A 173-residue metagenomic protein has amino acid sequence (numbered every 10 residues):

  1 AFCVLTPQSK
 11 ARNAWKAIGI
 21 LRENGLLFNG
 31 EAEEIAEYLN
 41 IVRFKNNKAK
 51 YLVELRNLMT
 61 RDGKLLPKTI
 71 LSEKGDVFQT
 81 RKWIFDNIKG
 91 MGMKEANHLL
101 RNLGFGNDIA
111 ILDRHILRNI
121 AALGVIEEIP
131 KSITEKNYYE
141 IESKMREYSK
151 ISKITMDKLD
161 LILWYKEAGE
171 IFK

Functional and structural regions predicted by a protein language model:
A1-P7, E54-N57, R101, D160-A168: Short, hydrophobic/amphipathic alpha-helical patches that form generic packing surfaces within helical domains
A1-V4, L21, L39, E142-S152: Amphipathic alpha-helical segments that form the core helices of the histone-fold
C3-A14, R43-K45: A short secondary-structure junction motif
P7, I20, L58, N102 (+1 more regions): Active-site catalytic microenvironments for nucleophilic, acid-base chemistry
R12-K16, G30, N47, K94 (+1 more regions): Alpha-helix N-cap and coil->helix boundary residues
I18-K89: Alpha-helical ds-nucleic-acid-binding substructure associated with the helix-hairpin-helix region of base-excision DNA
A49, K64-F85, K89-K173: C-terminal accessory module of base-excision DNA glycosylases/AP lyases that mediates lesion recognition and DNA
